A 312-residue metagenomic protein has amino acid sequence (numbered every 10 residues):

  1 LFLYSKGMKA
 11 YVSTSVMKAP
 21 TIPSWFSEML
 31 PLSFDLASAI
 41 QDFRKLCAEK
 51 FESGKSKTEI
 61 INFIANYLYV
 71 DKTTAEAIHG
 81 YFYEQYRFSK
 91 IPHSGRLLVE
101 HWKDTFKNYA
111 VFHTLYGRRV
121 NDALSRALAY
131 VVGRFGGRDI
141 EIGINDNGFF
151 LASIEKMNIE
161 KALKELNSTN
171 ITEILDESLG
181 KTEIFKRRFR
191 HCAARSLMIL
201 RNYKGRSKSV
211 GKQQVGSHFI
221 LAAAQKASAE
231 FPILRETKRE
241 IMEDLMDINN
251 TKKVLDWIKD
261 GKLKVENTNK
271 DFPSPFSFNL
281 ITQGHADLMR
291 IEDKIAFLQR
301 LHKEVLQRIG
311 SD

Functional and structural regions predicted by a protein language model:
K6, P23-S24, E28-D312: Extended, highly charged accessory segments
K6-P23: Short, solvent-exposed secondary-structure boundary/capping segments
